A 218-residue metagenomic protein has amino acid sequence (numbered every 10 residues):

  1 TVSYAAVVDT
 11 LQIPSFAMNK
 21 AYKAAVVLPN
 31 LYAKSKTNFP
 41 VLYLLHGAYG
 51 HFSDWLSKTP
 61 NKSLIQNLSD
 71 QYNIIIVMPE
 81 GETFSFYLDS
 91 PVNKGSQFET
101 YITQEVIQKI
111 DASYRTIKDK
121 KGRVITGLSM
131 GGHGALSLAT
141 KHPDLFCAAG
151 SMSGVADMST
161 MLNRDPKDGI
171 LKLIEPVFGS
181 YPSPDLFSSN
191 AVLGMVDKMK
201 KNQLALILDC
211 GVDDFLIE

Functional and structural regions predicted by a protein language model:
Y4-E218: Non-catalytic cap/lid and distal C-terminal segments of serine-dependent acyl enzymes
